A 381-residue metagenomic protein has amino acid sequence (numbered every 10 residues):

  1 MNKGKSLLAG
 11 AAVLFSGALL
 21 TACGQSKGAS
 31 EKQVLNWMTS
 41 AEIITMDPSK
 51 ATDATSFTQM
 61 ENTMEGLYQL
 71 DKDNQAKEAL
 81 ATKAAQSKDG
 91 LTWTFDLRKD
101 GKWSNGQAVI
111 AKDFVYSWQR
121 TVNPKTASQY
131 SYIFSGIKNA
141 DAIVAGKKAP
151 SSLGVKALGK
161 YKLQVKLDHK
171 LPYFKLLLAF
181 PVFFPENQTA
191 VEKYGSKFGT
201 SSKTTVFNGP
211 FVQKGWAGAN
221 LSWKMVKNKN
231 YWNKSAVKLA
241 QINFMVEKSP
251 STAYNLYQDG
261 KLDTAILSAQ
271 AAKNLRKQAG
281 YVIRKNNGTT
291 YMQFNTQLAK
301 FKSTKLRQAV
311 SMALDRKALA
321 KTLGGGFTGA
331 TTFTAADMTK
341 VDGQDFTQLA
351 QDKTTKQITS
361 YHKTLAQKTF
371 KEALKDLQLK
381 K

Functional and structural regions predicted by a protein language model:
T21-A22: C-terminal motif of bacterial Sec signal peptides marking the signal peptidase cleavage site
T39-K88: N-terminal lobe/hinge region of extracytoplasmic solute-binding protein
T82-Y130, K300: Aromatic- and charge-enriched surface segment that lines or borders ligand/interaction sites
S131-T189: Surface-exposed binding/hinge segments that line and control ligand-binding clefts or catalytic entry sites
L167-V237, Q241, S251: Gly/Pro-rich hinge or "lid" segments in bacterial periplasmic/extracellular proteins
K227-K273: Ligand-site clamp/hinge motif
Q297, F301-G343, H362: Periplasmic-binding protein-like
T328-D376: Structural transition elements
